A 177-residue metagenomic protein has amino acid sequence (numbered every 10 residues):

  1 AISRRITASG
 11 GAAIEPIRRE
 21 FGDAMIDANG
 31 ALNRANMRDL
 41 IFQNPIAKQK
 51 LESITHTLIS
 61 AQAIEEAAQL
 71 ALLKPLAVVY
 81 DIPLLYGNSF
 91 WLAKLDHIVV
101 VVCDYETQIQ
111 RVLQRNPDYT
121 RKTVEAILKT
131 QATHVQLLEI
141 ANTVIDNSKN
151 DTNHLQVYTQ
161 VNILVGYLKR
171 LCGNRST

Functional and structural regions predicted by a protein language model:
A1: Walker A (P-loop) phosphate-binding motif
R4-P75: ATP-dependent small-molecule kinase phosphotransfer cores that center on conserved nucleotide phosphate-binding segments
I26-D27, S60, R121, T133 (+1 more regions): Secondary-structure boundary/capping residues
E65-A77, W91-V101, Y105-Y119, K129-T177: NTP-dependent small-molecule kinase module
V78-L84: Switch II (G3) loop of P-loop NTPases
G87-S89: Charged, compositionally biased, marginally structured helical/coil segments
